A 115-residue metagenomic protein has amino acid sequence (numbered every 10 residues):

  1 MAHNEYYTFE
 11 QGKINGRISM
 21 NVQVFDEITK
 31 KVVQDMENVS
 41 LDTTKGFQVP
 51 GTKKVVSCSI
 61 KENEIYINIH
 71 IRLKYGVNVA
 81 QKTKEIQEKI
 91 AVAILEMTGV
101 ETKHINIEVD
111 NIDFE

Functional and structural regions predicted by a protein language model:
M1-G51: Terminal low-complexity, intrinsically disordered regions
V39-R72, N111-I112: Short edge beta-strands and adjacent turn/loop segments
L73-V79: A generic structural motif
V79-G99: Short, non-transmembrane amphipathic alpha-helical segments
K103-E115: Short, highly charged C-terminal tails/helix-capping segments
